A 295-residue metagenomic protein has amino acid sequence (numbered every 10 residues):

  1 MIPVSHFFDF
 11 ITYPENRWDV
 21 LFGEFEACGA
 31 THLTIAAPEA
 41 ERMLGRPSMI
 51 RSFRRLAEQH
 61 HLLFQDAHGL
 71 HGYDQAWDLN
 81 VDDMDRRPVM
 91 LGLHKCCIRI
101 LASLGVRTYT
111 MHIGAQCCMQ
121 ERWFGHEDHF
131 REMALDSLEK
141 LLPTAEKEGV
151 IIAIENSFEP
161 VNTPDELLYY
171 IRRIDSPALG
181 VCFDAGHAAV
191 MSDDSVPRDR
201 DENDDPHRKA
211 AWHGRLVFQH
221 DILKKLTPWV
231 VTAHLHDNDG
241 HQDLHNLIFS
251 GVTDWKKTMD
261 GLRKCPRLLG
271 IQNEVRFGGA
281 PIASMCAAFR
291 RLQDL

Functional and structural regions predicted by a protein language model:
M1-V106, S176-G180, K209, A283-L295: N-terminal pre-domain/capping segments
V4-F10, I35-E39, D66-H71, M111-I113 (+4 more regions): A cross-domain feature marking catalytic cores of carbohydrate-active enzymes and several ubiquitous metabolic/repair
D9-W18, A36-I50, C117-W123, S157-P164 (+5 more regions): Acidic-and-aromatic substrate-binding clefts and catalytic sites of carbohydrate-active enzymes
L21-F25, P47-R54, H94-R99, L135-L142 (+5 more regions): Generic structural signal for well-ordered alpha-helices, preferentially at hydrophobic/aromatic core positions
T31, R107, V231, L269: Short acidic/polar active-site loop segments enriched in Thr and Asp
L33, L135-V252, C265: Acidic/histidine-rich catalytic cores of soluble enzymes
E58-Q59, D78-V181: Active-site acidic/histidine proton-transfer and metal-coordination neighborhood in alpha/beta enzyme cores
K256-T258, C265, L269-Q272: H/E-rich (His + Asp/Glu) clusters that bind or coordinate divalent metals
